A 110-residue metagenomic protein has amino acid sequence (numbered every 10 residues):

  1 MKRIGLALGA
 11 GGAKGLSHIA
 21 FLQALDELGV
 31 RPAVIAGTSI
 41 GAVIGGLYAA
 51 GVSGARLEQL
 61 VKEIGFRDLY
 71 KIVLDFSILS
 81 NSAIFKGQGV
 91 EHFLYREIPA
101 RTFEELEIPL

Functional and structural regions predicted by a protein language model:
M1-T38, G46-L110: Patatin-like phospholipase
